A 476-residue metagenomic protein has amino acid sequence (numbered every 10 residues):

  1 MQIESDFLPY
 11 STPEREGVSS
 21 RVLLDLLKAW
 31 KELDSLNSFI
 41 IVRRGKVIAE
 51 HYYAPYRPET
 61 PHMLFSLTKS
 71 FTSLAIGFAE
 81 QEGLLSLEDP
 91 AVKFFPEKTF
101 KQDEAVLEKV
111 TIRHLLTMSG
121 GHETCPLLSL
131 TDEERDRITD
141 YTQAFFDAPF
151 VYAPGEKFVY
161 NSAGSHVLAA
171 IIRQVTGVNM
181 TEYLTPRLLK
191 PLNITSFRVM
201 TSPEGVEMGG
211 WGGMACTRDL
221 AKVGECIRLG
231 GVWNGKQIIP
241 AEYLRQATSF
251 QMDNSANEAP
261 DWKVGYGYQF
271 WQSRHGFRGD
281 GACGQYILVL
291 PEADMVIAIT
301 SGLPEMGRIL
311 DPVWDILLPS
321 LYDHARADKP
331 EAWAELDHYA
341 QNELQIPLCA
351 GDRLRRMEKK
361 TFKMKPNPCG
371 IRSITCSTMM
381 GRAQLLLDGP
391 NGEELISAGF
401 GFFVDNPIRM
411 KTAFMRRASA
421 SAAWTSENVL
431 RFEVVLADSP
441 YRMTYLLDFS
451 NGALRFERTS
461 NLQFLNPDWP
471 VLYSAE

Functional and structural regions predicted by a protein language model:
M1-H62, E80-L85, T117, H324-T361 (+1 more regions): N-terminal leader/targeting segments and the immediately adjacent pre-domain N-terminus
G45, M63-E88, L115, L168-I172 (+1 more regions): Active-site SXXK
Y52, P58, P126-G213: Catalytic-site signature segments of enzymes, centered on catalytic residues
M63, E82-H122, D147, T176-A215: Active-site helix/loop module of the DD-peptidase/beta-lactamase fold, centered on the serine-lysine SxxK catalytic
G164-I171, W211-V232, Q285-G302: Active-site-proximal alpha-helical segments within enzyme catalytic domains
A241-I297: Active-site Gly/Thr loop motif
G281-Q345: Structured C-terminal helix/loop/strand segments within mature extracytoplasmic catalytic/sensor domains
P330-E476: Peripheral terminal and inter-domain segments
